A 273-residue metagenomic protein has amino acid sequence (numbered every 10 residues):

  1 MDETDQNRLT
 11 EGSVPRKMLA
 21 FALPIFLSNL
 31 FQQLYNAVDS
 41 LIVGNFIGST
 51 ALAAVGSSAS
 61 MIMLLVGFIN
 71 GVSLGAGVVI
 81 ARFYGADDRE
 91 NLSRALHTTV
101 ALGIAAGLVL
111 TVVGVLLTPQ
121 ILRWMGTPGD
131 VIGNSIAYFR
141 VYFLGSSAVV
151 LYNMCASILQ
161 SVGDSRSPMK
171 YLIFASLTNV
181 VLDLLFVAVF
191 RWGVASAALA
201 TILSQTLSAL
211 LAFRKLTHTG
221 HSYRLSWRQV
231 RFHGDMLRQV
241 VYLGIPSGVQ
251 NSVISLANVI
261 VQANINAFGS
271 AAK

Functional and structural regions predicted by a protein language model:
M1-A22, I80-S147, V189-I245: Short alpha-helical transmembrane segments in multi-pass integral membrane proteins
L9-I47, S60-G75, V79, I104-T111 (+4 more regions): N-terminal transmembrane alpha-helices
A20-D39, V141, Y152, A175 (+4 more regions): Transmembrane helical elements of multi-pass membrane transporters/channels
L27, D39-V43, V55, I80-G85 (+13 more regions): Hydrophobic/aromatic residues within transmembrane alpha-helices of membrane transport systems, especially the TMDs
V43-M63, G129-N134, V194-A195, M236-L243 (+1 more regions): Interfacial/gating helices of multi-pass transporter permease domains
L52-V112, V149-P168, Q262-N266: Small-residue-rich hydrophobic transmembrane alpha-helices
L64-G67, N179-L184, S208-F213: Hydrophobic transmembrane alpha-helices of multi-pass small-molecule transporters
G103, I158-L182, L199-I202: Alpha-helical transmembrane segments of multi-pass membrane transporters/permeases
